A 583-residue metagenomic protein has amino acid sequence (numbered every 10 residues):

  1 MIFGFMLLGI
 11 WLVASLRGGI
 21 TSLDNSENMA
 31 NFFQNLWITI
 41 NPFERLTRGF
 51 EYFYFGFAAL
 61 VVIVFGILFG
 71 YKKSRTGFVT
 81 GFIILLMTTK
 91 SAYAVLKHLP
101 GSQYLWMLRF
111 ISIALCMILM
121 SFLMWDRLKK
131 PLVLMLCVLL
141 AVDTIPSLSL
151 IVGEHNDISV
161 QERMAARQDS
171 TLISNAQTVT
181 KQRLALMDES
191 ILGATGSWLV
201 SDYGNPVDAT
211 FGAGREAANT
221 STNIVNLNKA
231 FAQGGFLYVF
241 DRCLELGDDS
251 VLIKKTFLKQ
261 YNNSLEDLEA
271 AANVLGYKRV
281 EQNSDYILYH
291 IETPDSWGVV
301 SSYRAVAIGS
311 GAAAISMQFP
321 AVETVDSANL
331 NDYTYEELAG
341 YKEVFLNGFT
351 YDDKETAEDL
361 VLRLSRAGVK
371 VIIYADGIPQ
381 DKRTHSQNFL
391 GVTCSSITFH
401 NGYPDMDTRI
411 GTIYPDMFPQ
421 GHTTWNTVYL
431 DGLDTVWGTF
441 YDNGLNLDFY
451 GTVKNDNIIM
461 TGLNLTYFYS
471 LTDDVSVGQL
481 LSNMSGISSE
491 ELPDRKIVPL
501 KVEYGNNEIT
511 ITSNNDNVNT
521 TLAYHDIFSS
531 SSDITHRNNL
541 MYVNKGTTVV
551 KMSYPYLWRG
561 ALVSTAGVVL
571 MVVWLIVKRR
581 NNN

Functional and structural regions predicted by a protein language model:
M1-S159, T171, S250, R279-Q282 (+3 more regions): Membrane-embedded transmembrane-helix bundle of lipid-linked glycan/lipid transferases
V142-I145, L150-E154, A176-D249, F257 (+6 more regions): Extracytoplasmic/lumenal acceptor-recognition loop(s) of multi-pass membrane glycoenzymes
Q161-A185: Membrane-embedded, lumen/periplasm-facing catalytic core of multi-pass transferases that use lipid-linked donors
G193-G196, K259-D267, D352-E358, I373-Y374 (+2 more regions): Extracytoplasmic/secreted cell-surface and envelope-processing proteins
L244, K259-Q260, L268-A271, D285-L288 (+1 more regions): Catalytic cores of secreted or luminal carbohydrate-active enzymes
R304-G311, E490-N583: Active-site-proximal, structured, solvent-exposed surfaces of multi-pass membrane proteins that position macromolecular
E355-Y414: A glycine-rich, often tryptophan-bearing local segment used as a flexible ligand/cofactor-contacting loop or short
G402-K454, Y469, A523: Catalytic beta-strand/loop cores that center a nucleophilic Ser/Cys/Thr and support acyl-enzyme chemistry
